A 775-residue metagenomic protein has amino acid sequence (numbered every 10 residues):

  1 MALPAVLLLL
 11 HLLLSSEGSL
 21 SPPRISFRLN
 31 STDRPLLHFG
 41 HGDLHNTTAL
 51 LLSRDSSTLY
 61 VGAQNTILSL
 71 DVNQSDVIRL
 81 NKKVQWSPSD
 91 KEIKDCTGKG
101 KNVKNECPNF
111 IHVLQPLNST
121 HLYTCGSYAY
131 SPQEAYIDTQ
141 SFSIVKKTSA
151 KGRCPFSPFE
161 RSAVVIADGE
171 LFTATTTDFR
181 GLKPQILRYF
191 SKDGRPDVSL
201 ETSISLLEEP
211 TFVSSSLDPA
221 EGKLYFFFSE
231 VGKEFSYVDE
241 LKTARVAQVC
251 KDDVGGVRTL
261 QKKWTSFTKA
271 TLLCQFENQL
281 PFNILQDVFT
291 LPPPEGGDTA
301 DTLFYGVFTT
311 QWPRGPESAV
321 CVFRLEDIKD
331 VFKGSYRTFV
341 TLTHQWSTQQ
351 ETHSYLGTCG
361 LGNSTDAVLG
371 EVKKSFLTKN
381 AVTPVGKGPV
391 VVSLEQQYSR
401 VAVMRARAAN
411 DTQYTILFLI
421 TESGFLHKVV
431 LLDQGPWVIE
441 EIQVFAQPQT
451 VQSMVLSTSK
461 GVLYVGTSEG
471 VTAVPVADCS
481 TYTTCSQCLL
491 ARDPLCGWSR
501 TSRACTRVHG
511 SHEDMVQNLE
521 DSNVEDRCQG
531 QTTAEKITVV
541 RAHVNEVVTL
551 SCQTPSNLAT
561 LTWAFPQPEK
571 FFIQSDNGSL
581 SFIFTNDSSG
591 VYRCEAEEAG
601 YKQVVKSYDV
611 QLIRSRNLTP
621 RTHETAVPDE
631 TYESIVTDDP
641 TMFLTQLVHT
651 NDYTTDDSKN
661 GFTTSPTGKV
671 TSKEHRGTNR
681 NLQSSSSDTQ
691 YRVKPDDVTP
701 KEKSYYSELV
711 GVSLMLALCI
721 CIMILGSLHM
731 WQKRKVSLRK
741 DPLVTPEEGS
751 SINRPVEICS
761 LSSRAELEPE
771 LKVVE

Functional and structural regions predicted by a protein language model:
A2-G461, V465-A473, C485-Q487, L495 (+2 more regions): Disulfide-stabilized extracellular ectodomains of secreted/luminal proteins, especially beta-rich
A220, T299-A300, N410, H543-V547 (+1 more regions): Solvent-exposed loop/turn motifs of extracellular immunoglobulin-like beta-sandwich domains
P494, V548, A559-L561, S588-G600: Conserved Ig-like domain signature around the intradomain disulfide
P555-Q567: Solvent-exposed loop segments of extracellular immunoglobulin-like
L558, S707-V736: Single-pass type I membrane-protein transmembrane alpha-helix
E569-N577: Short beta-strand segments within Ig-like beta-sandwich modules, predominantly Fibronectin type-III
R593-L618: Extracellular/luminal immunoglobulin-like beta-sandwich modules
E633-V636, T641-T645, K659, T664-E708 (+1 more regions): Cytosolic C-terminal tails of single-pass type I membrane
